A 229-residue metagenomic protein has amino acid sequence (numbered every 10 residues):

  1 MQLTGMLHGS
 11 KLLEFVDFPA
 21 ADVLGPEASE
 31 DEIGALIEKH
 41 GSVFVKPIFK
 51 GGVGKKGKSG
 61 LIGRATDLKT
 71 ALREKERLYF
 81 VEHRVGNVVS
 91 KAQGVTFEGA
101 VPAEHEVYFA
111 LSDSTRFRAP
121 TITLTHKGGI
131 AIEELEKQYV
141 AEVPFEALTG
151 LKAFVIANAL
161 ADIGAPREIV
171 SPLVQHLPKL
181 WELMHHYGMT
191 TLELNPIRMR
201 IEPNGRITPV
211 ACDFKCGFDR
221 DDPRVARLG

Functional and structural regions predicted by a protein language model:
M1-G54, S59: A conserved helix-loop-beta module that forms one wall/lid of the active-site cleft in ATP-utilizing catalytic domains
D17-A20, F44, L61-Y108, S112-A119 (+5 more regions): Conserved ATP-binding module of the ATP-grasp superfamily
L24-A28, G63-A65, E133-L151: Generic detection of short hydrophobic beta-strand segments and adjacent strand-loop junctions
K39-H40, A103-H105, P203-V210: A short, glycine/Asx- and small/polar-enriched loop/turn that sits immediately N-terminal to a beta-strand
V43-F49, F109-T115, I122-G128, P196-M199 (+1 more regions): Short beta-strand elements
P120-A147, C216-G229: Extended active-site and interfacial segments that coordinate phosphate-rich ligands in large catalytic machineries
T149-A161: Residues forming anionic-ligand binding surfaces in small-molecule and nucleic-acid pockets of primarily soluble enzymes
H185-G217: Conserved metal-phosphate-binding beta-hairpin within the catalytic cores of diverse ATP-dependent phosphoryl-transfer
